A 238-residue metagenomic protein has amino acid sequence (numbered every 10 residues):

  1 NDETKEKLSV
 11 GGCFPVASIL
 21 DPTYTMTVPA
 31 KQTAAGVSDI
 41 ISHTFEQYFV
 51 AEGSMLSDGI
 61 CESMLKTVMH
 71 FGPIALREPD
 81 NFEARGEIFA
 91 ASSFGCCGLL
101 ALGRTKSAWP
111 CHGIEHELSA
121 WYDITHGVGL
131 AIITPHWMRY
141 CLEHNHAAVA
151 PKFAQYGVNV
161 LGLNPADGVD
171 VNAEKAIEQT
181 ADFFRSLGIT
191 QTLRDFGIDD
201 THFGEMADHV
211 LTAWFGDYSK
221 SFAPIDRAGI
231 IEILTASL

Functional and structural regions predicted by a protein language model:
N1-M55, A148-Q155: A glycine/threonine-rich phosphate-anchoring loop and its flanking beta-alpha core in nucleotide/phosphate-binding
I19, V37, P110, W121-I124 (+1 more regions): Alpha-helical architecture
P29-K31, L100, A228: A short secondary-structure junction signal
I41-F45, R85-C96, T134, T180 (+3 more regions): Short alpha-helical scaffolding segments that buttress acidic/His motifs in well-ordered protein cores
Q47-Q179: Active-site segments that bind and position negatively charged phosphate/pyrophosphate groups
G157-L238: C-terminal charged capping/lid subdomain of soluble metabolic enzymes
